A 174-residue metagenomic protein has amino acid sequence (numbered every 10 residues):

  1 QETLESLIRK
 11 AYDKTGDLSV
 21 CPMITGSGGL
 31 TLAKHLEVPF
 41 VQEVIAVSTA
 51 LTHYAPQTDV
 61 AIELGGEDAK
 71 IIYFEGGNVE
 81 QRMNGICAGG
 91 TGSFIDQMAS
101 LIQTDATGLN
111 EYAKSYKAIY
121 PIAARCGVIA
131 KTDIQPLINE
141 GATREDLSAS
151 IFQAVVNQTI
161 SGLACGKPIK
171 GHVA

Functional and structural regions predicted by a protein language model:
Q1, T58-E75: Gly/Thr-rich phosphate-binding beta-strand-loop-beta motif of the actin/hexokinase/Hsp70
Q1-E43: N-terminal glycine/serine-rich phosphate-binding loop of ATP-dependent small-molecule kinases, especially carbohydrate
G26-S27, L64-D68, T91: A short acidic Gly-Thr/Ser loop motif
S27-G28, K167-A174: Glycine-rich phosphate-binding loops at beta-strand->alpha-helix junctions
E43-A61: Active-site cofactor/substrate anionic-group-binding motifs, chiefly glycine- and Lys/Arg-rich phosphate-binding loops
G76-A118: Glycine-rich phosphate-binding loop plus the immediately following alpha-helix
T132-G166: Adenine-nucleotide phosphate-binding core of ATP-dependent small-molecule kinases
